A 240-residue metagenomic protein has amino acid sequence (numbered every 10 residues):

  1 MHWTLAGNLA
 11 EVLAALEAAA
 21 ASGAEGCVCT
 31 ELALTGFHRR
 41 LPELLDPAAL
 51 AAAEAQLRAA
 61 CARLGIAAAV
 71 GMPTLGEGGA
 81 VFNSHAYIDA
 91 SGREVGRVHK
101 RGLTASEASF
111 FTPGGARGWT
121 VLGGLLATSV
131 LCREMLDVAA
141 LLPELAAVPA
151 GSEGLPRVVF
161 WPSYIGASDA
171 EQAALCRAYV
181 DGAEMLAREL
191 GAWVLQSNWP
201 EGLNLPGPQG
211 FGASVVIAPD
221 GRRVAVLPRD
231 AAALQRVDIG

Functional and structural regions predicted by a protein language model:
M1-H2: Generic N-terminal amphipathic, Lys/Arg-enriched alpha-helix
L5, L9-A90, I165-A192: Cys-nucleophile CN-hydrolase/nitrilase-fold catalytic domain and related Cys-dependent amidase chemistry that acts on
L50-A69, L136-R229: CN hydrolase (nitrilase-like) catalytic-core segments centered on the catalytic cysteine and neighboring Lys/Glu
V70-M72, S84-Y87, G118-W119, G212-V216 (+1 more regions): Short beta-strand scaffold segments in enzyme catalytic cores
G76-R157, P162, E171-D181, I239-G240: Active-site catalytic loop in hydrolytic enzyme cores
G102-T104, R229-A233: A short acidic/small-residue loop/turn micro-motif
T112-G114, P208, A231: Residues that act as N-cap/strand-start positions at coil-to-secondary-structure junctions
